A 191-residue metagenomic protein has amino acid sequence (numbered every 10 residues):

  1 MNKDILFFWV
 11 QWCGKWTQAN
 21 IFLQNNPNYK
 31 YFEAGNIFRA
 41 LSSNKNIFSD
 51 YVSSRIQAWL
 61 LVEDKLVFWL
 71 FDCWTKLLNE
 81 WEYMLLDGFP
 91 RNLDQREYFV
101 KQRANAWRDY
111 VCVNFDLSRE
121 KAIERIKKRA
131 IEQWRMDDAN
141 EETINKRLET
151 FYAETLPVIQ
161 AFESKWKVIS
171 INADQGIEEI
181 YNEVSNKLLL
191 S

Functional and structural regions predicted by a protein language model:
M1-S191: Glycine-rich phosphate-binding loop of ATP-dependent small-molecule kinases
